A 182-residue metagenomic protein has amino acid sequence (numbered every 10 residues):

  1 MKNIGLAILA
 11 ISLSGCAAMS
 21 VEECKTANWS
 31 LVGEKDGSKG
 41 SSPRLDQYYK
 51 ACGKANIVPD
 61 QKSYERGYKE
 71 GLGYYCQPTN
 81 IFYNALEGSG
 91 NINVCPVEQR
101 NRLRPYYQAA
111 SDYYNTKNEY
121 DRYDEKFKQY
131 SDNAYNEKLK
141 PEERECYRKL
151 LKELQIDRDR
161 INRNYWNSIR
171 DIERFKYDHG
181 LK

Functional and structural regions predicted by a protein language model:
M1-A7: Sec-dependent signal peptide recognition, specifically the positively charged N-region followed immediately by
S12-G15: C-terminal motif of bacterial Sec signal peptides marking the signal peptidase cleavage site
A17-K182: Intrinsic-disorder/low-complexity detector
